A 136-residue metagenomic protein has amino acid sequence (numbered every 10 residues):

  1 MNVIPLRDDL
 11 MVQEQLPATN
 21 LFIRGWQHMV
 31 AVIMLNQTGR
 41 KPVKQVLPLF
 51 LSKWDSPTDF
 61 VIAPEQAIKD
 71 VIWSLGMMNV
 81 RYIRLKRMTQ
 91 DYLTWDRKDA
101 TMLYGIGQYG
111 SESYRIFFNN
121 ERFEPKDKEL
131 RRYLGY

Functional and structural regions predicted by a protein language model:
M1-R97: N-terminal polyanion-binding entry modules of DNA glycosylases/AP lyases and select other DNA-binding proteins
Q27-M34, L85-Y136: Catalytic DNA-binding helix-loop module of base-excision-repair DNA glycosylases/AP lyases
